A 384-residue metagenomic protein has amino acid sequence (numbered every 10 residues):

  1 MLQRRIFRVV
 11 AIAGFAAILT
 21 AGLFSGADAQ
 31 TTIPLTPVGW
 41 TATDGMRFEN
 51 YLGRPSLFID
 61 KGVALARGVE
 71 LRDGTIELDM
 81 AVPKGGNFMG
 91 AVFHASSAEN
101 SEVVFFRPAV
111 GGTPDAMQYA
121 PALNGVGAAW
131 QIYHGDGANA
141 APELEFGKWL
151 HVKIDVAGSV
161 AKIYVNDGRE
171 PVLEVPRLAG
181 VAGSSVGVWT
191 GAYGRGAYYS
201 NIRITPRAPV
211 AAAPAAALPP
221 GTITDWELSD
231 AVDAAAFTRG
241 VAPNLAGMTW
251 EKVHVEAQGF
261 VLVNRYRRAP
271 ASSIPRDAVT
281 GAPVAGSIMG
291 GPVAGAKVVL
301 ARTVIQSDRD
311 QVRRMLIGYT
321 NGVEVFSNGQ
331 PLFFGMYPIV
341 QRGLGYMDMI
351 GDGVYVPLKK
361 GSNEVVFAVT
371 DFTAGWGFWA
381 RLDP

Functional and structural regions predicted by a protein language model:
V10-G22: Bacterial N-terminal signal peptides
T31-R54, Q258: Extracellular glycan-recognition surfaces and repeat-rich motifs
R47-G62, G74: Short carbohydrate-recognition loop motifs
G62-G127: Secretory/extracellular carbohydrate-interaction modules and structurally similar beta-sandwich "look-alikes"
M80-K84, S96-E99, L144, D155 (+4 more regions): Beta-strand-rich recognition domains
E102-H151, A285-S287: Glycine-aromatic-enriched beta-strand/loop faces of beta-sandwich-type recognition domains, especially lectin-like
L144-E174, G322-P331: Carbohydrate-binding surfaces in secreted/extracellular proteins
L173-Y198, L344-I350: Flexible glycan-contacting loops in extracellular carbohydrate-active proteins
